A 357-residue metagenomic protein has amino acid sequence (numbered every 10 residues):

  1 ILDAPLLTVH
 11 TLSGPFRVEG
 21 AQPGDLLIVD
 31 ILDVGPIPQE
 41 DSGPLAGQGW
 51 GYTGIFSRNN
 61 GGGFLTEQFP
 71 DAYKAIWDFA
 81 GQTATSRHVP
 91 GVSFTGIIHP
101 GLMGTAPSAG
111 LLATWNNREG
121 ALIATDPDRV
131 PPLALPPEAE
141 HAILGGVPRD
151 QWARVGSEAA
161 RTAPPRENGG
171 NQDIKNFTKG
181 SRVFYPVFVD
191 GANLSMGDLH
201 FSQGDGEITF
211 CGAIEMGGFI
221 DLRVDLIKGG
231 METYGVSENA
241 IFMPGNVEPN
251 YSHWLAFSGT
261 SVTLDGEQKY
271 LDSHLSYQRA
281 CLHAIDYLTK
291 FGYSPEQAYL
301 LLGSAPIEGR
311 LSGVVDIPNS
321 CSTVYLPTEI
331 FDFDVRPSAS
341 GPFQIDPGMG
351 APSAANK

Functional and structural regions predicted by a protein language model:
H10-F16, E167-Q172, I285-Y287: Short alpha-helix capping/helix-loop boundary micro-motifs
V18-A21, F177: Short, well-ordered loop/turn sites that connect or cap secondary structure elements
L26-V29, Y185: A generic structural signal for residues embedded in beta-strands
D33-T178, F184: Intrinsically disordered, low-complexity linker/loop segments enriched in Gly/Pro and charged/polar residues
V34-G49, G191-F201, L311-V314: Short, Lys/Arg- and Gly-enriched loop/turn segments at beta-strand edges
I123-T125, R129-L271: Conserved mixed alpha/beta catalytic, RNA-binding, or beta-rich assembly cores of soluble enzyme, regulatory
N246-G303, I307-R310: Extended, compositionally biased non-globular segments
I285-K357: TerminUS-proximal long segments
